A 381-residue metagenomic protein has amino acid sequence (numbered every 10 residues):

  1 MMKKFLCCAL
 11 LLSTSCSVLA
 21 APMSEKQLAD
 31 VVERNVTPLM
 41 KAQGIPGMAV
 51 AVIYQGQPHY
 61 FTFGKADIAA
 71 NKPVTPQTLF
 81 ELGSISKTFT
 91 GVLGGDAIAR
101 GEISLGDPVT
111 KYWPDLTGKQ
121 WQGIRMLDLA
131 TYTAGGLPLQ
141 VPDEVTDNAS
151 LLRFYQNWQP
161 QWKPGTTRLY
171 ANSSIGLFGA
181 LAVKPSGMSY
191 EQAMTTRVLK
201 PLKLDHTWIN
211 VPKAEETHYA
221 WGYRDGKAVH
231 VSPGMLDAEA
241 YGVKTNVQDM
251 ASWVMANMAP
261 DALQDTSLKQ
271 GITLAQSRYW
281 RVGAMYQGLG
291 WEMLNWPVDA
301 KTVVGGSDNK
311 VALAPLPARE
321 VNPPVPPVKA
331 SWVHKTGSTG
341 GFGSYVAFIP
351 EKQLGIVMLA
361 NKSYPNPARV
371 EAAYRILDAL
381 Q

Functional and structural regions predicted by a protein language model:
M1-K4: Positively charged n-region of N-terminal signal peptides that target proteins for export
T14-S15: N-terminal signal peptide c-region/cleavage motif recognized by signal peptidases
V18-P22: Boundary at the C-terminal end of the N-terminal hydrophobic targeting segment
M23-F80, E102-S104, A149-R153, N157 (+1 more regions): Short, conserved catalytic-motif segment at the N-terminal edge
K41-A49, A69-L129, P160-S174, A238-Y241 (+2 more regions): Short active-site loop at a secondary-structure junction that contains or immediately precedes the catalytic residue(s)
D67, K119-V333, S338: Short, surface-exposed loop or secondary-structure junction motifs that flank catalytic or metal-binding residues
G283-A284, W296, S363-Q381: Short, gly/Ser/Thr-rich active-site loops of penicillin-recognizing serine hydrolases
K335, G343-F348, K352-K362: Short, well-ordered beta-strand elements
